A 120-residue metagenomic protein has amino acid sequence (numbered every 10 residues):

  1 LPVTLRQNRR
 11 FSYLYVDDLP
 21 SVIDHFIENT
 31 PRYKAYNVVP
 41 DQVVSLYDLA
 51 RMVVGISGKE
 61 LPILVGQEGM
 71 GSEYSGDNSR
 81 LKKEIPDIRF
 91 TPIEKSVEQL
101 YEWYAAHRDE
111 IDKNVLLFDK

Functional and structural regions predicted by a protein language model:
T4-K120: C-terminal substrate-binding subdomain of Rossmann-fold SDR/epimerase-dehydratase oxidoreductases
